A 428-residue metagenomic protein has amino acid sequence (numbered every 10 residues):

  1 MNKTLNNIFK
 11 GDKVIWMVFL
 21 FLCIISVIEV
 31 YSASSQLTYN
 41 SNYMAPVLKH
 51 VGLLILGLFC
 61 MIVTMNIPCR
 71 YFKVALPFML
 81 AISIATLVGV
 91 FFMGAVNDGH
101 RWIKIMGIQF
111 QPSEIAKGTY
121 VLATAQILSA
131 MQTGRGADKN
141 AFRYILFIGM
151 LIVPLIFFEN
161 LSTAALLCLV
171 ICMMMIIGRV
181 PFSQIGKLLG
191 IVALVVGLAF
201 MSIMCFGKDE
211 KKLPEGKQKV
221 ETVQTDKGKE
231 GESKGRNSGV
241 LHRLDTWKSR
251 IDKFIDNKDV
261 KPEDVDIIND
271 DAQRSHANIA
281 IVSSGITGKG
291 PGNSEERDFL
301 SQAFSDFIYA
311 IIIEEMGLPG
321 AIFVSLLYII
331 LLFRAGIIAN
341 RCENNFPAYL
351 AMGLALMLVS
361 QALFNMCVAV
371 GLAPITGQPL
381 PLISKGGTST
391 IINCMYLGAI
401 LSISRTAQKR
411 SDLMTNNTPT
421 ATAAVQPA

Functional and structural regions predicted by a protein language model:
M1-F19: N-terminal membrane topogenic signal
N7-F9, N140-A141, R297-L300, E343: Helix-boundary and loop/linker segments of multi-pass membrane transporters
W16, L20-S32, S41-N269, A310-G371 (+2 more regions): Hydrophobic alpha-helical transmembrane segments of multi-pass inner membrane proteins, especially in bacterial systems
V18, I24, A373-K409: Transmembrane alpha-helices of multi-pass inner-membrane enzymes
N160-A165, K289-G292, A303-S305, A373-T376 (+2 more regions): Transmembrane helix boundary and interhelical junction motifs in multipass membrane proteins
V265-P319, A339: Long extracytoplasmic/lumenal interhelical loops at the membrane interface of multi-pass membrane proteins
H276, P347, I375-G377: Active-site lining segments that contact anionic ligands and/or coordinate catalytic metals
